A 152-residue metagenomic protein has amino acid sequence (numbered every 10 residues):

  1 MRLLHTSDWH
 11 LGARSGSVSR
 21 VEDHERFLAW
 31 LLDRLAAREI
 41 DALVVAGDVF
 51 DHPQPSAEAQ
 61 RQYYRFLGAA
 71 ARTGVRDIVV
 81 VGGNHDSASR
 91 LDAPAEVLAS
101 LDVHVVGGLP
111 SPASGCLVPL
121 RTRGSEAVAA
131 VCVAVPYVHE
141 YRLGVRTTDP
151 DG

Functional and structural regions predicted by a protein language model:
M1-G68, V75: N-terminal active-site segment of His-dependent metallophosphoesterases
D8, W30-L31, A70, V106-G107 (+1 more regions): Short, charged/polar low-complexity linear motifs in solvent-exposed/disordered segments
A46-D48, V81-N84: Glycine-rich beta-strand-to-loop/alpha-helix junction loops that act as flexible
P55, G82-G152: His/Asp/Glu-rich metal-coordinating catalytic cores of metallo-dependent phosphodiesterases/hydrolases acting on
A71-R72, A99: Anion (oxyanion) recognition and catalysis
G74-V75, A127: Short helix-terminating capping/connector loops at secondary-structure junctions
